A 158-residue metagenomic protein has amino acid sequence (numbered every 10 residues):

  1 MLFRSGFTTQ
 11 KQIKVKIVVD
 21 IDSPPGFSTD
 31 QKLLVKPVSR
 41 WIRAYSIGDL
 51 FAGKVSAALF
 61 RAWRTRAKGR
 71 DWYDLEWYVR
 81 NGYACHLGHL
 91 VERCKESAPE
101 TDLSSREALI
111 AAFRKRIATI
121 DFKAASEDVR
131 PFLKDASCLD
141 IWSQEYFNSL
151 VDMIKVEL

Functional and structural regions predicted by a protein language model:
M1-L158: Structured mid-to-C-terminal alpha-helical surface segments
